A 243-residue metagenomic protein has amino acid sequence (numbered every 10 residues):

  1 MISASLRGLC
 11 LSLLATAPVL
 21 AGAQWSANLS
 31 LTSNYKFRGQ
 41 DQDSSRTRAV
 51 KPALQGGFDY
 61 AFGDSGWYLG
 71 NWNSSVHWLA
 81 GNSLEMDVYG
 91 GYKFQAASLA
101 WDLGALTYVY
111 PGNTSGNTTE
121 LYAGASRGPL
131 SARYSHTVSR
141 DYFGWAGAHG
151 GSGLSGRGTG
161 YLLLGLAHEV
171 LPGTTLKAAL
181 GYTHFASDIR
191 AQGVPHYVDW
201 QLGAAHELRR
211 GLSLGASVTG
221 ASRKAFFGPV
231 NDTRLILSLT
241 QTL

Functional and structural regions predicted by a protein language model:
M1-Q24: Cleavable N-terminal export/targeting peptides
G22-H77: Short glycine/proline- and aromatic-enriched beta-strand/turn motifs that initiate or cap beta-hairpins
A23, R48-L54, N82-M86, L99 (+5 more regions): Residues that define the transmembrane beta-barrel architecture of outer-membrane proteins
W25-A27, D64-L69, A97-L103, P129-Y134 (+3 more regions): Repeated loop/turn-to-beta-strand initiation elements of outer-membrane beta-barrel proteins
L31-F37, F62-D64, N73-H77, F94-A96 (+6 more regions): Transmembrane beta-strands of outer-membrane beta-barrel pores
G57-D59, Y89-G91, Y122-G124, L163-A167 (+2 more regions): Outer-membrane beta-barrel architecture
T118-A191: Detector for outer-membrane/organellar transmembrane beta-barrel domains, recognizing the amphipathic beta-strand
L202, H206-R210, P229-L243: Outer-membrane beta-barrel "beta-signal"
